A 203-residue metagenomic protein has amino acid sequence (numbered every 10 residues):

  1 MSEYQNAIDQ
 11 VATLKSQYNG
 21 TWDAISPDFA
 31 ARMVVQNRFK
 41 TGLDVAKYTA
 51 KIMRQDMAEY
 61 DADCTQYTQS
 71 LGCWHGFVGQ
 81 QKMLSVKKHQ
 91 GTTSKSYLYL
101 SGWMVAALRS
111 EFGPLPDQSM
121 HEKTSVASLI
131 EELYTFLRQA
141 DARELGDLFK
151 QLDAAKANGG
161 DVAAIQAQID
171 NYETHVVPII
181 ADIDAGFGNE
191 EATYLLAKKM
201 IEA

Functional and structural regions predicted by a protein language model:
S2-A203: Alpha/beta enzyme core
